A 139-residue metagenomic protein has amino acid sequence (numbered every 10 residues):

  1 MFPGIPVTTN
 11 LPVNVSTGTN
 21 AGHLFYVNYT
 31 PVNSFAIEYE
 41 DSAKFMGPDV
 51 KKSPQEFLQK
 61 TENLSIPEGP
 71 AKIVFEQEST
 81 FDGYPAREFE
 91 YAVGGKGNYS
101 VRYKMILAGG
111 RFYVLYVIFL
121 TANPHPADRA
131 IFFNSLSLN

Functional and structural regions predicted by a protein language model:
P3-T8, S53-G69, G110-N139: Surface-exposed amphipathic alpha-helical segments
G4-Y26, Q59-I106: Signature of long, low-cysteine stretches enriched in small and polar/charged residues
V13, N20-A21, M46-K51, E76 (+1 more regions): A short, polar/proline- and glycine-enriched secondary-structure boundary/capping micro-motif
H23-E56, Y103, V114-L115: A short acidic-to-branched-hydrophobic micro-motif
V32-S34, Y84, N98, L107-L115: Coil-to-beta-strand transition motifs
D41, V93, I118-F119: Short beta-strand segments enriched in hydrophobic/aromatic residues within well-folded beta-rich domains
F45, I73-F75, Y99, Y113-Y116 (+1 more regions): Generic preference for well-ordered secondary structure
